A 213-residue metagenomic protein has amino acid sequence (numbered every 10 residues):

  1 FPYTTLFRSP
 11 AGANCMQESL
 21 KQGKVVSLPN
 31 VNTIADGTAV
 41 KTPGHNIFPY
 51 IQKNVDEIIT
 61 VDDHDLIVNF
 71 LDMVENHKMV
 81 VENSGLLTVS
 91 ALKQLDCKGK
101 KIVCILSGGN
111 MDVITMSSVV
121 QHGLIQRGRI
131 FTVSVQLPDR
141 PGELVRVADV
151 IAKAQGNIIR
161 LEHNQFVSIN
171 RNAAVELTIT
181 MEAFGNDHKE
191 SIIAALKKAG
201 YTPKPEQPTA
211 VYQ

Functional and structural regions predicted by a protein language model:
F1-L6: Short, small-residue-biased leader/transition segments that mark boundaries at the very start of proteins
F7-A13: Short, acidic/small-residue loops that bind anionic groups at enzyme active sites
C15-E18, G37-A39, K93, I114-T115: Short, charged, surface-exposed secondary-structure boundary motifs
L20-V25, V120-G123: Anionic-ligand binding region
Q22-G37: N-terminal glycine-rich dinucleotide-binding loop that anchors FAD/FMN and/or NAD(P) in oxidoreductases
G44-K100: Active-site-adjacent helical/loop segments in soluble small-molecule enzymes
K93-Q121: Catalytic phosphate/nucleotide-handling subdomain of diverse soluble enzymes
V113-Q213: A conserved regulatory-domain signal marking ACT and ACT-like small-molecule sensing domains and adjacent regulatory
